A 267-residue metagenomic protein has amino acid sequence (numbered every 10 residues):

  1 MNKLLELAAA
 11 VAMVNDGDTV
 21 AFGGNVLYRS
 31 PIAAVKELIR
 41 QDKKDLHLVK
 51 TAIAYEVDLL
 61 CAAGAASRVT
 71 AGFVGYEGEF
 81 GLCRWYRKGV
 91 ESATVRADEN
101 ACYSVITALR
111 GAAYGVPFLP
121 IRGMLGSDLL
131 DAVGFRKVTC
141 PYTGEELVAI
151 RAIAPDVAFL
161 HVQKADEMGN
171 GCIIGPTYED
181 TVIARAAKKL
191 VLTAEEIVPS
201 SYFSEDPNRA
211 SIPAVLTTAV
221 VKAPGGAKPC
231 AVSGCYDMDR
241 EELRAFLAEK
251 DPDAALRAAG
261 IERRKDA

Functional and structural regions predicted by a protein language model:
M1-A267: Conserved alpha/beta enzyme-core scaffold
